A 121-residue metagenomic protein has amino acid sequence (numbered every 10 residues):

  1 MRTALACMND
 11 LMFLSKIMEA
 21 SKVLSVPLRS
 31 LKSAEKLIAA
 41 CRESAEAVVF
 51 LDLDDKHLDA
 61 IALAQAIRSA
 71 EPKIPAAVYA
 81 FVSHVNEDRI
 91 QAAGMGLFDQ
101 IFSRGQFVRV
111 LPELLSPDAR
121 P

Functional and structural regions predicted by a protein language model:
R2-L11: Conserved acidic segment of CheY-like receiver
S25-K32: Short hydrophobic/Thr-rich beta-strand motif most characteristic of the beta2 strand and flanking loop of CheY-like
S33-V48: Acidic, metal-coordinating helix/loop segments flanking the phosphotransfer/catalytic sites of two-component signaling
L51-I67: Conserved phosphotransfer microenvironments
R68-I74: Conserved phosphotransfer cores of two-component systems
P75-H84: A short, hydrophobic beta-strand element within the central beta-sheet of small alpha/beta folds
V85-Q100: Alpha4 helix (beta4-alpha4-beta5 surface) of REC/receiver domains from two-component response regulators
L97-P112: Output/docking surface of receiver
